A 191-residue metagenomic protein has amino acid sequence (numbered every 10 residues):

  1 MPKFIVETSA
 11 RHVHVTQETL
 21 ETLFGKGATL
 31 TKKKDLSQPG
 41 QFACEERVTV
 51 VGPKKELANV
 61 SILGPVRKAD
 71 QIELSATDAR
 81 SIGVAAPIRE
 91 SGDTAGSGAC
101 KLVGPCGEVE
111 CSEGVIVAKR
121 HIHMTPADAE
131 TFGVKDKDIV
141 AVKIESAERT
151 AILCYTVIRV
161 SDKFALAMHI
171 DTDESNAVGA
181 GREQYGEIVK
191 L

Functional and structural regions predicted by a protein language model:
M1, E7-T8: Active-site microenvironments in enzyme catalytic cores
M1, K190-L191: Mature exported/compartmentalized surface modules and terminal targeting/interaction regions
I5, H12-P53, A58-P105, E110-K137 (+2 more regions): Short beta-strand-centered segments at strand-helix junctions
E108, E145-T150, L191: Short, charged beta-turn/beta-strand-edge "cap" motif at the junction between a beta-strand and an adjacent loop
